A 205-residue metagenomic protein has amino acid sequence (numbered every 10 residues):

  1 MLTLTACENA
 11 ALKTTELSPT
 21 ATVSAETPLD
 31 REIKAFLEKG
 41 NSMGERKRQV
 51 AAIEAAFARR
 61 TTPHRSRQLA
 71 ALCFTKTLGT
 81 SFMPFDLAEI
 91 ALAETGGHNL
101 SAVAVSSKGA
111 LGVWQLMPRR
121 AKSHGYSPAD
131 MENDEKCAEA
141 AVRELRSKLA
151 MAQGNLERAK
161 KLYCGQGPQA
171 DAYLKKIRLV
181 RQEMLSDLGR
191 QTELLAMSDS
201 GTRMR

Functional and structural regions predicted by a protein language model:
C7-V23: Bacterial Sec signal peptide processing site at the extreme N-terminus
A11, D30-R205: Catalytic glycan-binding domains that act on GlcNAc-containing polysaccharides
S24-P28: Localized chelating/binding microdomains that coordinate divalent metal ions or stabilize phosphate-bearing
